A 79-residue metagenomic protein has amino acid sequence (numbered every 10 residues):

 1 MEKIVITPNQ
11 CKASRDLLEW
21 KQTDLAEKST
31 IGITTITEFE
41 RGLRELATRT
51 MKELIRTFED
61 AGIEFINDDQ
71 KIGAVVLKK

Functional and structural regions predicted by a protein language model:
M1-D16, I55, I66: A short, Lys/Arg-rich alpha-helix, primarily the initiator
I4, L18, A47-T50: Short, conserved glycine- and acidic-residue-centered signature motifs in active-site or ligand-binding loops
Q10-D24, E53, K79: Short basic helix-loop element that most often maps to the first helix and adjoining turn of HTH DNA-binding modules
K21-T37: Short alpha-helical DNA-recognition segment
R49-I66: DNA major-groove recognition helix of helix-turn-helix/homeodomain DNA-binding modules
I63-K79: Helix-turn-helix/homeodomain-like alpha-helical modules used for DNA recognition and transcription-factor dimerization
